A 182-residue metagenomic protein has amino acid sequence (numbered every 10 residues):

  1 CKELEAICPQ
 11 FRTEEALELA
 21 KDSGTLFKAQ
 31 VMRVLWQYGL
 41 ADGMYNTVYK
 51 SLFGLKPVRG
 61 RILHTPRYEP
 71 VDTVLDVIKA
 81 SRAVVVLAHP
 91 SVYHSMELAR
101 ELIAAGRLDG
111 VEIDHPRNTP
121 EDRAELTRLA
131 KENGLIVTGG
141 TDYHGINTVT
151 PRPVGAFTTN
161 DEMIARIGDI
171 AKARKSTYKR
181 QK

Functional and structural regions predicted by a protein language model:
C1-E101, D161-R166, A173-Q181: Extended substrate/RNA-proximal surfaces in nucleic-acid metabolism proteins
D72-L87, S91-K182: Charged catalytic cores and adjacent phosphate/nucleic-acid-binding surfaces used for phosphate/nucleic-acid chemistry
